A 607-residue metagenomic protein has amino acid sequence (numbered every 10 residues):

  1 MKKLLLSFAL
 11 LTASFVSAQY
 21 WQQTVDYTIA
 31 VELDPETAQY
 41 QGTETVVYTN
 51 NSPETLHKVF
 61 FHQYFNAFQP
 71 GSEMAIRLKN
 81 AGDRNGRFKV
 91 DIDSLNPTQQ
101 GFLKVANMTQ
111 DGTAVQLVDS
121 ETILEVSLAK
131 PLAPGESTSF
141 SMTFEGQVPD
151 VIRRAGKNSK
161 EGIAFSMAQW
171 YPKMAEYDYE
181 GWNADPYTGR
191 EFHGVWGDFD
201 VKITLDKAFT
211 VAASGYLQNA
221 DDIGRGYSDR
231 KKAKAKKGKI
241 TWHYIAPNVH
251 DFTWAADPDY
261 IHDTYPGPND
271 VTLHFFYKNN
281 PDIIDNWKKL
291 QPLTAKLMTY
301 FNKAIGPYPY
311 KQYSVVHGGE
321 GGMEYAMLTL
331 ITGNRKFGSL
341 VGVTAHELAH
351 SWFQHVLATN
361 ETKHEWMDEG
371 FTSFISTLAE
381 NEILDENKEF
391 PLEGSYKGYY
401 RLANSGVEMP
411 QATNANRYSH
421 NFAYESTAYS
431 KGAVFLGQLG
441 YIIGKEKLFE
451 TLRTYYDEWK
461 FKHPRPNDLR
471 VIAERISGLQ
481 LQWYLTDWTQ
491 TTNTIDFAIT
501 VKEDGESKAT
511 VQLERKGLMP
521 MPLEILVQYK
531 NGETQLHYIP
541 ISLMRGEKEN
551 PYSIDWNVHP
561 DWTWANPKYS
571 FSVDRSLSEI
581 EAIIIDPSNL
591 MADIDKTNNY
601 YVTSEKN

Functional and structural regions predicted by a protein language model:
A18-Q41, Q482-W483: N-terminal, polar/Ser/Thr-rich
T24-V25, V46, Q63, Y244 (+1 more regions): Hydrophobic alpha-helical and helix-loop surface patches within well-folded domains that function as non-catalytic
E44-V46, Q63, E136-D150, F199-K207 (+2 more regions): Short, hydrophobic/aromatic-enriched beta-strand segments in well-ordered soluble domains
T49, N85-G162, D561-S578, S588-N589: A surface-exposed beta-strand-loop module
F61-T113, F165-A168, T204, A208-F209 (+1 more regions): Solvent-exposed beta-hairpin/edge-strand motifs
E73-R84, E145-F199, N589-N607: Glycine/proline-rich low-complexity spacer/linker segments in large multi-domain proteins
M174-G181, G189-A345, F374: Hydrophobic helix-coil surface modules that form long, contiguous segments used for peptide/substrate interaction
A220, A349, E446, W459-N607: Non-catalytic accessory/interaction domains
